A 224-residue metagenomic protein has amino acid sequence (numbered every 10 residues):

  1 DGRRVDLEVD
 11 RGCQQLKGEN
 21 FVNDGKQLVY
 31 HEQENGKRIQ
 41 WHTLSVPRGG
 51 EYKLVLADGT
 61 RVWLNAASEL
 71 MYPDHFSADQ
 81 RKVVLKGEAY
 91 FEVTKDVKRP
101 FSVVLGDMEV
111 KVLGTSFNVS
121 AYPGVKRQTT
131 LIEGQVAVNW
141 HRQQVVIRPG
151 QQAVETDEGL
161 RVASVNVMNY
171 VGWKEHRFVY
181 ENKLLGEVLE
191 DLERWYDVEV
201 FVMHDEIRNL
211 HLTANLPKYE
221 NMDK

Functional and structural regions predicted by a protein language model:
D1-K224: A residue-level detector for the "anchor" residue at the start of short, highly conserved motifs
